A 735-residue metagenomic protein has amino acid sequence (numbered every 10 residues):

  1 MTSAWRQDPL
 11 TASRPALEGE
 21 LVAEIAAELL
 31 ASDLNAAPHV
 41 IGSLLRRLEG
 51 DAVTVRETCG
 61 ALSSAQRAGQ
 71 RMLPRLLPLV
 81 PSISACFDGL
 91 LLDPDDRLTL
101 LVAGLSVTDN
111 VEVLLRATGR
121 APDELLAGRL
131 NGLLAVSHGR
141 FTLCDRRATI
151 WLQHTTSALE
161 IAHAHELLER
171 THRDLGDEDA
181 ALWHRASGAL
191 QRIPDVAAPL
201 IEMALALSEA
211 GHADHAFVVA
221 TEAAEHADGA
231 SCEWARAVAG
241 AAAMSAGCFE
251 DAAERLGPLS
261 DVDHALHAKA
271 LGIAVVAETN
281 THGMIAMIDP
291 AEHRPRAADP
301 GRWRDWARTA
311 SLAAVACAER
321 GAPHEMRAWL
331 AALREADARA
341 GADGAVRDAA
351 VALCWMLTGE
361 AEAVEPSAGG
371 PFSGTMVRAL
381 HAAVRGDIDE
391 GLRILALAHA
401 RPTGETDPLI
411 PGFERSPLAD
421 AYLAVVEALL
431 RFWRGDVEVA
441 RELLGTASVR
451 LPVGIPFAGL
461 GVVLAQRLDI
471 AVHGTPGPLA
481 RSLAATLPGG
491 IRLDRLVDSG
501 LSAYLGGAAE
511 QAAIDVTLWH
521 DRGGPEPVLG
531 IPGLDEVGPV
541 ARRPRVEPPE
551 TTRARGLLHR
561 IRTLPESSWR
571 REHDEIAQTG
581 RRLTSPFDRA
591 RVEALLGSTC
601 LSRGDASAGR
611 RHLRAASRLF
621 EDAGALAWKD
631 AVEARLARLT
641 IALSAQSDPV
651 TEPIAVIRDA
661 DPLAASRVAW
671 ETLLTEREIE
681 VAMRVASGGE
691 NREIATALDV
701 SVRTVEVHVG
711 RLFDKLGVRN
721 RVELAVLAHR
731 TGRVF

Functional and structural regions predicted by a protein language model:
T2-E49, L62-S84, D88: Helix-loop-helix "sensor" segment of P-loop NTPases
T2-R6, G211-V463: Internal alpha-solenoid helical repeat scaffolds
W5, E18-L21, A37, D93-D96 (+15 more regions): Generic helix N-cap/helix-start motif at coil->alpha-helix transitions
S64, A68, R75-A85, L105-N110 (+4 more regions): Short capping/hinge segments at domain boundaries that bridge a core fold to an adjacent linker or tail
L159-D251, R255-P258, V262, W569-E575 (+2 more regions): Extended alpha-helical scaffolding segments used for macromolecular assembly and cargo binding
L168, A181, R185-G188, E202-M203 (+16 more regions): Structural register within alpha-helical repeat arrays
P366-A368, R378-R667, G689, V726: Helix-coil-helix junctions within alpha-helical repeat/solenoid scaffolds
L595, R658-G710, D714-L716, E723-F735: Helix-turn-helix DNA-binding segment
